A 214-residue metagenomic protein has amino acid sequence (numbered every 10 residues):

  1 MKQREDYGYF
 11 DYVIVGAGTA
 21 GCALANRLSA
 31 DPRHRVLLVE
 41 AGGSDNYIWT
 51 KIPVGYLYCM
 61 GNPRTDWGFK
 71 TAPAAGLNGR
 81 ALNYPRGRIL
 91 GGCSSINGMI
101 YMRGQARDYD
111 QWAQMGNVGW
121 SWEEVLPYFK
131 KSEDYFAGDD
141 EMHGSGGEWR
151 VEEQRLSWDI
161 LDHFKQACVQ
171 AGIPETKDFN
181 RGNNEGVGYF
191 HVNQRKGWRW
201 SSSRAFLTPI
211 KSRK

Functional and structural regions predicted by a protein language model:
M1-K130: N-terminal glycine-rich phosphate/pyrophosphate-binding loop and immediately adjacent elements
A113-K214: Conserved redox-cofactor binding core of oxidoreductases
